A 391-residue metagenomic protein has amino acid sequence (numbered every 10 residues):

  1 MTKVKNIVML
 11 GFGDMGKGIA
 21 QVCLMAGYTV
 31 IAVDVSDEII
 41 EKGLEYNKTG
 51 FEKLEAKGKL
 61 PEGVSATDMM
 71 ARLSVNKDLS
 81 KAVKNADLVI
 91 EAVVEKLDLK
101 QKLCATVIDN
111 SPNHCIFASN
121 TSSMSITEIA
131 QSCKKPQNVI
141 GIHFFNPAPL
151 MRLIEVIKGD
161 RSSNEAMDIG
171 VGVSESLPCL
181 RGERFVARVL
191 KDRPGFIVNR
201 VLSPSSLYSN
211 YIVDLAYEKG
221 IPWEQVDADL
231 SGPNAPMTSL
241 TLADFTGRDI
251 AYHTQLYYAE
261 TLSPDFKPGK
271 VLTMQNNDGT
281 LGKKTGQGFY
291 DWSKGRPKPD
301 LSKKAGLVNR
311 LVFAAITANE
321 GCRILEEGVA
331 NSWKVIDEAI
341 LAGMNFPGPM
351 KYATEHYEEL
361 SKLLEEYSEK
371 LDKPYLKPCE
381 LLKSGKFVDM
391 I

Functional and structural regions predicted by a protein language model:
M1-I391: N-terminal glycine-rich phosphate-binding loop for ADP-containing cofactors
